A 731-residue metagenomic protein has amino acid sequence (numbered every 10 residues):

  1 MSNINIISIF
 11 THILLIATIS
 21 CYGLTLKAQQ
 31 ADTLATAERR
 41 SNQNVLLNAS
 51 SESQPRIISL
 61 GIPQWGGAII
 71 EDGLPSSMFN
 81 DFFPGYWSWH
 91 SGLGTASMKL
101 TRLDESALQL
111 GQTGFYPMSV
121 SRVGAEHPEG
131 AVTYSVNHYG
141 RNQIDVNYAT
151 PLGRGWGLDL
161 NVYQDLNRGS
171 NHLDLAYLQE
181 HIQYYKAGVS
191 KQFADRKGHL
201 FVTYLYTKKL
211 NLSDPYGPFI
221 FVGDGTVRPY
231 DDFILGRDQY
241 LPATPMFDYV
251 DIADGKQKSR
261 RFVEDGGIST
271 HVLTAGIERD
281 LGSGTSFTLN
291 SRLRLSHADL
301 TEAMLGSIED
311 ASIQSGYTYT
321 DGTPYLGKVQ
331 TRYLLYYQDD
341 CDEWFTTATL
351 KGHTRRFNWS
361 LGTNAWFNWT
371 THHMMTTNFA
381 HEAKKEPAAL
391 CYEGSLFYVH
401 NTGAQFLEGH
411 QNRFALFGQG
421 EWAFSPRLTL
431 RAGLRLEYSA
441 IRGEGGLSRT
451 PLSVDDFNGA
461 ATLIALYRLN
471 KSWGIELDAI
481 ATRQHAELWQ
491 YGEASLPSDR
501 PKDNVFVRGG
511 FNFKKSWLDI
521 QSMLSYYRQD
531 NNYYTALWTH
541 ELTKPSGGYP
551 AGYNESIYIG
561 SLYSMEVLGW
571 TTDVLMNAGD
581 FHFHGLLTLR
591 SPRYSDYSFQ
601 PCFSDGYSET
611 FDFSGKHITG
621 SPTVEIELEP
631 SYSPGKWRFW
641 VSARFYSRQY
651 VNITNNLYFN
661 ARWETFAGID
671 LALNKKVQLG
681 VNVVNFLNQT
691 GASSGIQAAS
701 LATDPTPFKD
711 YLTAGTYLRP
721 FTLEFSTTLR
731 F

Functional and structural regions predicted by a protein language model:
L26-H127: Acidic, small-polar-rich N-terminal luminal/periplasmic segments of exported/outer-membrane proteins
E129, S135-L166, L173-P242, L273-S283: Transmembrane beta-barrel wall of Gram-negative outer-membrane proteins
S135-Q143, D165-D195, N211, F247-G276 (+7 more regions): Outer-membrane beta-barrel proteins
S190, H199-V272, E302-Y333, L390-F397 (+1 more regions): Acidic/polar loop-and-plug regions of large Gram-negative outer-membrane beta-barrel proteins
I268-D299, L326-G446, D456-T462, L466-D478 (+2 more regions): Face-selective signature of the C-terminal outer-membrane beta-barrel domain
P426, W517-D519, S525-D530, A551-I653 (+2 more regions): Gram-negative outer-membrane beta-barrel transporters
A440, A465-G509, L518-S561, S595-Q600 (+3 more regions): Surface-exposed extracellular loop regions of Gram-negative outer-membrane beta-barrel proteins, predominantly
F583, K616-F731: Conserved C-terminal beta-signal and adjacent last beta-strands/turns of outer-membrane beta-barrel proteins
